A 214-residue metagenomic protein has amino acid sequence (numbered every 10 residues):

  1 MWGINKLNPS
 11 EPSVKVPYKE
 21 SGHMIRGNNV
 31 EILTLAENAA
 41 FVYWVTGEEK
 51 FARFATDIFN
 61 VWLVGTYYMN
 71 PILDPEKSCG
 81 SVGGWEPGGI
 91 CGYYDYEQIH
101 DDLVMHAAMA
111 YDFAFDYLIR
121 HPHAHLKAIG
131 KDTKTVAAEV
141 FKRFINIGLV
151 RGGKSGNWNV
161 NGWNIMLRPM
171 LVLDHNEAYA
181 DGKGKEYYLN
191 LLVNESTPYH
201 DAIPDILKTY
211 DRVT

Functional and structural regions predicted by a protein language model:
M1-P17: Low-complexity, Ser/Thr/Pro/Gly-enriched N-terminal "stalk/linker" regions
K19-S21: Acidic/polar surface patches and capping/hinge elements
I25-T214: Aromatic-lined, polymer-binding surfaces characteristic of secreted/periplasmic polysaccharide-degrading enzymes
